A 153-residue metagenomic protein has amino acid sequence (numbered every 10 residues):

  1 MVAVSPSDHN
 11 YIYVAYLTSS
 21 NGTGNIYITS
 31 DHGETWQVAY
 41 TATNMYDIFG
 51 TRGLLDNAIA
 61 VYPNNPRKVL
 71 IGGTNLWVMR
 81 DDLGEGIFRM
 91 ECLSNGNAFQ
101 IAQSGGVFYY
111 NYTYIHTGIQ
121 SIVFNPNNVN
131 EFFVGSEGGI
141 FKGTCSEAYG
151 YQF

Functional and structural regions predicted by a protein language model:
M1-F153: Beta-propeller blade termini and top-face loops
